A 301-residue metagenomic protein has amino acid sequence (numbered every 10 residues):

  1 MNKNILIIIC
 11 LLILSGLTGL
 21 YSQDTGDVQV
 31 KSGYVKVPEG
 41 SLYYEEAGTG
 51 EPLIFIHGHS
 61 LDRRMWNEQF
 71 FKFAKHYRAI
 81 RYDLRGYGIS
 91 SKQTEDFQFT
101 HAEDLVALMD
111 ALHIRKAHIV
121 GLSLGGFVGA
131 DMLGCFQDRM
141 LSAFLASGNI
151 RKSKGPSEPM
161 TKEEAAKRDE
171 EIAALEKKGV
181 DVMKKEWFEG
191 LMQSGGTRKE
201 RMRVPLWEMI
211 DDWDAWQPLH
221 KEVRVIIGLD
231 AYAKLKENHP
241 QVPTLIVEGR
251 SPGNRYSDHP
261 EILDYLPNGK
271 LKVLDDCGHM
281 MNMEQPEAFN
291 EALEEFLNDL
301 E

Functional and structural regions predicted by a protein language model:
N2-L53, H76-Y77, N298-E301: Alpha/beta-hydrolase fold catalytic core
G40-I89: Conserved HGGG/HGGXW glycine-rich cap/lid loop of the alpha/beta-hydrolase fold
A47, I80-L124, E291: Active-site loop/oxyanion-hole signature of alpha/beta-hydrolase fold enzymes
V128-M132: Hydrolases whose catalytic domains are alpha/beta-hydrolase-1, hotdog thioesterase, or metallo-beta-lactamase-like
G134-C135, L141-E176: Flexible "cap/lid" loop of the alpha/beta hydrolase fold
G155, P159-M160, A174-N238: Conserved alpha/beta-hydrolase catalytic His-Asp/Glu region
N238-C277: Conserved loop-alpha-helix segment in the C-terminal half of the alpha/beta-hydrolase fold that carries the catalytic
G269-E301: Catalytic active-site module of serine/aspartate enzymes centered on a nucleophile-bearing elbow/loop
